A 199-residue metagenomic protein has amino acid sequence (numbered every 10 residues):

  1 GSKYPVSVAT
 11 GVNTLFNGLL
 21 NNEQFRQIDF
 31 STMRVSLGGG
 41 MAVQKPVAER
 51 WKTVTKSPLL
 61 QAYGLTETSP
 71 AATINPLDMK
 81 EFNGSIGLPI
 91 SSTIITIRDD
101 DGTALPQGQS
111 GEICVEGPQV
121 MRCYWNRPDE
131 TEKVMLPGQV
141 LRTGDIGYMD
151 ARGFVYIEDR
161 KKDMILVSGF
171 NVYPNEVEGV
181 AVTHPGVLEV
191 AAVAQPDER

Functional and structural regions predicted by a protein language model:
G1-S2, A9-V12, G117, R122-C123 (+3 more regions): AMP-binding/adenylate-forming catalytic core of the ANL superfamily
V6-G11, L20-E81, I94, D101-A104: Gly/Ser/Thr-rich phosphate-binding loop
T14-F16, V43, V120: Alpha-helix capping/helix-boundary segments
G40, G64, G87, G117 (+2 more regions): Active-site glycine-centered loops adjacent to acidic/histidine catalytic or metal-binding residues that shape
L60-E67, G87-I90, V193-Q195: Beta-strand->loop->alpha-helix junctions that form or flank phosphate-binding loops in nucleotide-handling enzymes
G84-I90, A104, M135-G138: Short Gly/Pro-enriched turn/cap motifs at secondary-structure boundaries
T96-C114, K133-V134, A151-R152: Conserved beta-loop-beta connector loops within the AMP-binding
P106-Q107, C123-N126: Active-site glycine/GP-rich loop and adjacent strand/helix microenvironment that borders small-molecule binding pockets
